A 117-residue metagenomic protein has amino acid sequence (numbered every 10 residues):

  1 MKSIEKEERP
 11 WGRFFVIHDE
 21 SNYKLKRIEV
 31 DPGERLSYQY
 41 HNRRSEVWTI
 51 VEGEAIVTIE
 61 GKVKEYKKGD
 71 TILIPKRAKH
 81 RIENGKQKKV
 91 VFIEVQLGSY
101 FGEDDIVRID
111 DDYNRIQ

Functional and structural regions predicted by a protein language model:
K2-E8, R81, G85-Q117: Double-stranded beta-helix
S3-Y40, R44: A short glycine-rich, His/Asp/Glu-containing loop-to-beta-strand
P32-E34, R43-R44, K62, A78-K79 (+1 more regions): A generic "binding-loop/recognition-motif" signal
L36, K62-K64, D105: Short beta-strand segments
S37-Y38, V57-T58, I74, H80-Q87 (+1 more regions): Short beta-strand His + acidic residue motifs that chelate non-heme Fe in jelly-roll/DSBH and cupin folds
R43-I56, E60-G61: Glycine- and acidic-residue-biased ligand/ion/polar-headgroup-sensing regions
G61-K79: Short acidic-glycine-tyrosine-enriched beta hairpin
